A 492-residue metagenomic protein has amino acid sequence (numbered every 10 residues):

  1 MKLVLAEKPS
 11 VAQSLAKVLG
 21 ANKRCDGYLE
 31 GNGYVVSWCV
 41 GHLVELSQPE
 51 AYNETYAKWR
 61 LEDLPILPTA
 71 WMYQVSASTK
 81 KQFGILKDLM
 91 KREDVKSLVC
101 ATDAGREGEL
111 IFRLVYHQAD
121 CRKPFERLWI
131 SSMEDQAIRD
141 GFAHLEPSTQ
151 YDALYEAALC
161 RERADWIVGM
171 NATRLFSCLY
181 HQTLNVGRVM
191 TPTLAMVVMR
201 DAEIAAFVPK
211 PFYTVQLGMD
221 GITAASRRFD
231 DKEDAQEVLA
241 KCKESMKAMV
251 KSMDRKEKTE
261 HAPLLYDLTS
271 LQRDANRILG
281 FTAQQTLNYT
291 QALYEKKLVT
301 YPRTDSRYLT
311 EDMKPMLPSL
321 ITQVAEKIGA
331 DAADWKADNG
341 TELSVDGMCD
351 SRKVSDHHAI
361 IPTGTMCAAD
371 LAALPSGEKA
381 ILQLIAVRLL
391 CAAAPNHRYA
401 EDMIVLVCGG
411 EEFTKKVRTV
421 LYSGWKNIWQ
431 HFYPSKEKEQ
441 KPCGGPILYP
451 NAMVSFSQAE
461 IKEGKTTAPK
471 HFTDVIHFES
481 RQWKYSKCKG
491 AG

Functional and structural regions predicted by a protein language model:
M1-E162, W166, K441-G445, S457-E460: Intrinsically disordered, low-complexity regulatory segments
P9-S10, C39-G41, D103-E109, I130-M133 (+7 more regions): An acidic- and aromatic-residue-enriched active-site/binding cleft used to recognize and process polar
V11, E107-I111, E156, C160 (+8 more regions): Hydrophobic (often cysteine-bearing) scaffold residues that line and stabilize catalytic clefts of nucleotide/cofactor
L19, K23, E93, Q118-K123 (+8 more regions): A generic secondary-structure signal for well-formed alpha-helical elements
V35, L43-S76, D88, H181-Q291 (+4 more regions): Long, highly charged, low-complexity internal segments
A157-G187: Amphipathic alpha-helical segments of the small helical/lid subdomains adjacent to P-loop NTPase cores
F281-R352: Extended, well-ordered alpha-helical scaffold/bundle regions in very large, multi-domain proteins
T341-A373: Acidic, turn-prone loop/beta-hairpin segments
